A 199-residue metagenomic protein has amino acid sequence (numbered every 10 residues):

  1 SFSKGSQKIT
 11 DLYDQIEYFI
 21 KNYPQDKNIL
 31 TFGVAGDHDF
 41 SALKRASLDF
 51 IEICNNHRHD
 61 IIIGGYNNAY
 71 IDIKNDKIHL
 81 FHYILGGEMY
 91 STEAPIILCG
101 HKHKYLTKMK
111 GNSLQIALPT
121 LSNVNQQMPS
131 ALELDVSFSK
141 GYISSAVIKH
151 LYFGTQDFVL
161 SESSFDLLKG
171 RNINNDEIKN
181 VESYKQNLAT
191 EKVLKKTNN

Functional and structural regions predicted by a protein language model:
S1-I63: Core catalytic region of metal-dependent phosphoesterases/phosphodiesterases, especially metallo-beta-lactamase-like
K4-L12, L48-E52, D60-P95, S122-P129 (+3 more regions): Active-site-proximal segments of metal-dependent phosphoesterases and phosphodiesterases across multiple
D14-E17, N56-D60, K104-Y105, S122-N123 (+2 more regions): Glycine-rich loops and low-complexity Gly/Arg-rich segments that provide flexible linkers or classic glycine-based
I20-Q25, I63-N67, K102-N112: Short C-terminal domain-edge/linker segments immediately following a structured domain
F32-H38, Y66-A69, K149-F153: Acidic carboxylate-rich catalytic motifs and surrounding loops in phosphoryl-/glycosyl-chemistry enzymes
K74-L168: Conserved beta-sheet core of the metallophosphoesterase superfamily
F165-N199: Non-catalytic terminal accessory segments
